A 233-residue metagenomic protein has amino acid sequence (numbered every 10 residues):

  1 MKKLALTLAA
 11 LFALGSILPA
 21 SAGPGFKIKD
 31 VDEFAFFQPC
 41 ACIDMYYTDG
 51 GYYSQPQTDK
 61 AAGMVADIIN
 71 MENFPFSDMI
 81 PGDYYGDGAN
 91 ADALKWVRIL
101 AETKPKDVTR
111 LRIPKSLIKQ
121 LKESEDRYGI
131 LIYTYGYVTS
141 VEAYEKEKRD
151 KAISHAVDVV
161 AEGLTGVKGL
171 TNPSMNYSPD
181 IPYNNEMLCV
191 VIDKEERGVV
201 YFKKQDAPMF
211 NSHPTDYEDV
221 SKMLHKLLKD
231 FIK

Functional and structural regions predicted by a protein language model:
M1-L4: Positively charged n-region of N-terminal signal peptides that target proteins for export
T7-S16: Bacterial N-terminal signal peptides
A9, T103-T109, D158-V167: Short linear motifs at secondary-structure transitions and domain/linker junctions
S21-R110, L117, K122, K233: A structural "domain/chain start" motif
S21-T48, I118, K122-E125, G136-K233: C-terminal/domain-edge helix-coil "capping" segments
R110-L111, Y217: A conditional alpha-helix N-cap/helix-loop micro-motif detector
